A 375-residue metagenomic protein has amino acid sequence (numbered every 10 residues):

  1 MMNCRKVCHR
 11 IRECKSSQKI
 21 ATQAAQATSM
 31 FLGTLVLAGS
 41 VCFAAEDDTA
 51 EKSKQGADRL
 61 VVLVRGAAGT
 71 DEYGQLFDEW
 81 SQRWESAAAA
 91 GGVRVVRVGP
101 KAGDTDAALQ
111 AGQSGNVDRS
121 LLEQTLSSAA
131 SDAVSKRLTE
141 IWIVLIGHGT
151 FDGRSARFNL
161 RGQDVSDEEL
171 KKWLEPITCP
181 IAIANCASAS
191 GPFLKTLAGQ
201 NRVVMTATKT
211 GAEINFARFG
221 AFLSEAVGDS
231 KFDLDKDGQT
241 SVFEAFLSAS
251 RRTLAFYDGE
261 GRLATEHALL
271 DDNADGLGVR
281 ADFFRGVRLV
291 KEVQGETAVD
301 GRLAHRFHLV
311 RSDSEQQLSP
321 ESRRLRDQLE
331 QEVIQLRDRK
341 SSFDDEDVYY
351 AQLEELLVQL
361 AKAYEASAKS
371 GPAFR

Functional and structural regions predicted by a protein language model:
M1-A25: N-terminal secretory signal peptides that target proteins for export/translocation
H9, Q18, F31-G33, F43-V62 (+3 more regions): Disordered regulatory segments flanking catalytic cores
Q26-S40: Bacterial N-terminal signal peptides
F43-W142, A156-R157, V299-Q317, A368-R375: Boundary/activation segment at the start of structured domains
V64-A68, V98-G103, V144-H148, R161-G162 (+3 more regions): Active-site-proximal beta-strand/loop segments in catalytic clefts of secreted hydrolases
G66-Q75, D104-N116, S155-R161, A207-E213 (+3 more regions): Second-shell loop/turn segments in exported
Q82, A182-R280: Active-site-proximal C-terminal subdomain of hydrolase catalytic domains
I146-I177: A short, glycine/acidic-enriched catalytic loop
